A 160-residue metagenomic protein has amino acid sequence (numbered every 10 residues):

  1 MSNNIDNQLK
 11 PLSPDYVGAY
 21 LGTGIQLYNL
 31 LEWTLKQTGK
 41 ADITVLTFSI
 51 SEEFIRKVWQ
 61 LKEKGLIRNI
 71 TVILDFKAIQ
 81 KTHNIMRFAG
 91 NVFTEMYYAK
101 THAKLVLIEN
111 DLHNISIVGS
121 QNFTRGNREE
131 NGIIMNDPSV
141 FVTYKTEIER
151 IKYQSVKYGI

Functional and structural regions predicted by a protein language model:
M1-I160: PLD/PLD-like phosphodiesterase catalytic module centered on the HKD motif
